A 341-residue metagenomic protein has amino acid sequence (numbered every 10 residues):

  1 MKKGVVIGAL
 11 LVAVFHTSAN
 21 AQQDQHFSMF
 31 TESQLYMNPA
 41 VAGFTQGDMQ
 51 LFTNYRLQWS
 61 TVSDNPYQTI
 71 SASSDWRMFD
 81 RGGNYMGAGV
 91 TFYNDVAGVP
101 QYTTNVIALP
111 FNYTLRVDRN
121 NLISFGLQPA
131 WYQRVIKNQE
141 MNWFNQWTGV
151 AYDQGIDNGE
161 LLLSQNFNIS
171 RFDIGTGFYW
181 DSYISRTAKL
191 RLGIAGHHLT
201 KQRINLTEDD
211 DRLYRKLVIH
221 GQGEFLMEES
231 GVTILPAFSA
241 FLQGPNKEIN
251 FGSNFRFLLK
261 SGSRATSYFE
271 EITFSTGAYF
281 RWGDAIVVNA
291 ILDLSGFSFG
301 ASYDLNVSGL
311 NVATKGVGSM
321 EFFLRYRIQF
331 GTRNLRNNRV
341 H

Functional and structural regions predicted by a protein language model:
M1-G4, D118: Positively charged n-region of N-terminal signal peptides that target proteins for export
G4-F15: Sec-dependent N-terminal signal peptides
F15-H16, L51: Residues in and immediately flanking transmembrane alpha helices
H16-Q22: Bacterial Sec-dependent signal peptides at the C-terminal "C-region" and cleavage site
Q22-H341: Subset of outer-membrane beta-barrel
